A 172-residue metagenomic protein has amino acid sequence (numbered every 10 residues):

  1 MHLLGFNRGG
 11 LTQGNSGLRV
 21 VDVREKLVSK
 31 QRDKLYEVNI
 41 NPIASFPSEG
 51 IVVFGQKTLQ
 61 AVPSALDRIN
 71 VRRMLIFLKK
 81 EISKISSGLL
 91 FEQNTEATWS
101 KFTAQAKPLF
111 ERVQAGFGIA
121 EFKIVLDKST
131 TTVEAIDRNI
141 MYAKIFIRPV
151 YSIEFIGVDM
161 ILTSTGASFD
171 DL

Functional and structural regions predicted by a protein language model:
M1-L172: Structured, hydrophobic secondary-structure cores that serve as assembly/anchoring elements
